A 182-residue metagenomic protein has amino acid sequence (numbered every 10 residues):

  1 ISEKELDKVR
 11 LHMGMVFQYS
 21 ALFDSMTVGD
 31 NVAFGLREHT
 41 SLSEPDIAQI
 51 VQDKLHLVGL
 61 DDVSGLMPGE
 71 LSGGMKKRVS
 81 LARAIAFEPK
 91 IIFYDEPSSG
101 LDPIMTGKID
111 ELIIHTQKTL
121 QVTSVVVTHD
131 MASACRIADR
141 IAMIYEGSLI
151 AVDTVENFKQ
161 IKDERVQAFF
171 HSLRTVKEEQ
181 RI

Functional and structural regions predicted by a protein language model:
M26-F34: Short coil-to-helix segment of the ABC ATPase nucleotide-binding domain corresponding to the Q-loop/switch region
E44-D62: Conserved ABC ATPase "signature" region
M67-L71, M75: Conserved ABC ATPase signature
A86-K90: A short, proline-enriched helix->beta-strand linker immediately N-terminal to the Walker B motif in ABC-type P-loop
I92-D95: Catalytic Walker B motif of ABC-type/P-loop ATPase nucleotide-binding domains
G107-L120: Helical segment within the ABC ATPase nucleotide-binding domain
